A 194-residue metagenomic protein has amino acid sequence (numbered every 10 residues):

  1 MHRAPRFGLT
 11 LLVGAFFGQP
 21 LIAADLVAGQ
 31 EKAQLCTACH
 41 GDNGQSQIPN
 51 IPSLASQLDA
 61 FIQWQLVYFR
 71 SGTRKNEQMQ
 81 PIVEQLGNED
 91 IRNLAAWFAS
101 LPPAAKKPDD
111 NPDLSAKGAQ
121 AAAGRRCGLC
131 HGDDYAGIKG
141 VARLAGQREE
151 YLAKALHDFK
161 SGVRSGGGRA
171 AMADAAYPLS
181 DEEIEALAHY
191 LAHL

Functional and structural regions predicted by a protein language model:
M1-L9: Bacterial N-terminal signal peptides that target proteins for export
G8-Q19: Bacterial N-terminal signal peptides
A24-N43, K106, D110-D133, R148: Sequence/structural segment immediately N-terminal to covalent heme-attachment motifs in c-type and related
G44-R74, Q80-L86, A119, Y135-S161 (+2 more regions): Gly/Gly-Pro-rich "capping" loops immediately C-terminal to redox-active cysteine motifs in periplasmic/lumenal
F69, W97-F98, A122, F159 (+1 more regions): Conserved hydrophobic/aromatic "anchor" residues that stabilize well-ordered secondary structure elements
E84-K106, E150, Y177-L194: C-terminal capping alpha-helices of c-type cytochrome domains
